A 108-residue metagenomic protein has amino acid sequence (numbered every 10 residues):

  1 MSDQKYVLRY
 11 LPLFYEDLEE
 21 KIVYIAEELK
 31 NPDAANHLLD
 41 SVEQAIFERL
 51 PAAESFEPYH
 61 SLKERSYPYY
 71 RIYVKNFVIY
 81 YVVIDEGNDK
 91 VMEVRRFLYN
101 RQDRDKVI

Functional and structural regions predicted by a protein language model:
M1-S41: Arg/Lys-rich, positively charged N-terminal/basic patches that mediate binding to nucleic acids
S2, P58, D85-N88: Inter-domain helical "communication" segments and dimerization helices that couple sensory or membrane-embedded modules
K5, Y69, D89: Short coil/loop residues immediately preceding or within conserved phosphate-binding loops of NTP-utilizing enzyme
I25, L29, A53-E54, R101: A general structural signal marking secondary-structure boundaries and capping sites
V42, R49-L50, Y81, V94: Conserved short aromatic-hydrophobic micro-motifs
Q44-Y73: A short, surface-exposed loop/turn module that caps and links secondary-structure elements
I72-V78, V82-I108: Enriched for short, Lys/Arg-rich terminal
